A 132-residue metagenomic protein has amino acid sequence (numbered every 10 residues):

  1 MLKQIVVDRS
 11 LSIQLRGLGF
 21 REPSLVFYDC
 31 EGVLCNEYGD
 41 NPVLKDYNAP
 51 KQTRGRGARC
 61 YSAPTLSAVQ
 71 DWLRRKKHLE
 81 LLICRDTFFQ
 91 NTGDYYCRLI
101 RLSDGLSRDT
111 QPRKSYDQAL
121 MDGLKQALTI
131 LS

Functional and structural regions predicted by a protein language model:
M1-L2, R59: A short, ordered amphipathic alpha-helix with a cationic face
L2-V6, S10, G17-G19: Juxtamembrane/disordered regions of integral membrane proteins
S12-L18, A68, L120-Q126: Short, hydrophobic/amphipathic alpha-helical patches that form generic packing surfaces within helical domains
I13, R21, V26, E31 (+2 more regions): N-terminal segment of the canonical double-stranded RNA-binding domain
L18-E22, S132: Bimodal feature
D109-S132: Ampiphathic alpha-helical segments that act as solvent-exposed interaction surfaces
